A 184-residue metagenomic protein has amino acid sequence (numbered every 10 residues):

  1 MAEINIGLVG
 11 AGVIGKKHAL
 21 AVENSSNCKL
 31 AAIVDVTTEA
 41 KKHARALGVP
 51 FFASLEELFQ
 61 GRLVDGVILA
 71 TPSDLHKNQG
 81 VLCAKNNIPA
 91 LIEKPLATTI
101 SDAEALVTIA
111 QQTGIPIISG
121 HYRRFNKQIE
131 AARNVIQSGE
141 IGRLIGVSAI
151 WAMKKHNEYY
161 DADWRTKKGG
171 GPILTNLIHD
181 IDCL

Functional and structural regions predicted by a protein language model:
M1-L47: N-terminal Rossmann-like dinucleotide-binding module
H18, V36, V49-I109: Beta-loop-alpha module in the N-terminal Rossmann-like domain of NAD(P)-dependent dehydrogenases, especially those
S25, G61-R62, N126: Acidic-histidine catalytic/liganding microenvironments
N27, L63, E140-R143: Glycine-centered tight turns that cap/initiate beta-strands
A32, D65-G66, G146: Short, Asp-centered acidic motifs that coordinate Mg2+ and/or phosphate in catalytic or ligand-binding sites
A105-Y122, G142-V147: Rossmann-fold dehydrogenase core element
R123-L184: Predominantly a Rossmann-like dinucleotide-binding segment in NAD(P)-dependent oxidoreductases
